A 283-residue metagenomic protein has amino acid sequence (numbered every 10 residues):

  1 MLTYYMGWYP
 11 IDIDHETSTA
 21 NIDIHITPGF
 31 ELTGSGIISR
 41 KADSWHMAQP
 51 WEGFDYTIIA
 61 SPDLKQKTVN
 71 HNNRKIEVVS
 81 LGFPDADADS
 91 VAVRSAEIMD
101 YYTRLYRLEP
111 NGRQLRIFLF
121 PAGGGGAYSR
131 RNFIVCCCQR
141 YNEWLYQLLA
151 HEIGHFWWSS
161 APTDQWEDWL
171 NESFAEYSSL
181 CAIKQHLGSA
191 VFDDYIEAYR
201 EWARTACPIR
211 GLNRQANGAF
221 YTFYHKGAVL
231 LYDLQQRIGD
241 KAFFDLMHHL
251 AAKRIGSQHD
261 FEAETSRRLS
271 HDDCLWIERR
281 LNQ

Functional and structural regions predicted by a protein language model:
M1-D63: Extended, low-hydrophobicity, Ser/Thr/Pro/Gly-biased non-transmembrane segments
W8-P10, R130-F133, Q139, D168-C207 (+1 more regions): Post-HExxH zinc-binding segment in Zn-dependent metallohydrolases
I22, K65-E167: Juxtacatalytic substrate-recognition/specificity segment
W45, Y102, A175: Conserved hydrophobic/aromatic pocket- or pore-lining residues that grip, position, or stack substrates in active sites
D87, V91-I98, W144-L145, L149-I153 (+6 more regions): Stable alpha-helical elements in mature extracytoplasmic
A92, D164-E172, G218-T222, K253-H259: Active-site metal-coordination segments of metallo-dependent hydrolases
A190, F220, H225-Q283: Amphipathic alpha-helical substructures
E197, W202-Y232: Metalloprotease/metallohydrolase-associated module, dominated by Zn2+-dependent proteases
